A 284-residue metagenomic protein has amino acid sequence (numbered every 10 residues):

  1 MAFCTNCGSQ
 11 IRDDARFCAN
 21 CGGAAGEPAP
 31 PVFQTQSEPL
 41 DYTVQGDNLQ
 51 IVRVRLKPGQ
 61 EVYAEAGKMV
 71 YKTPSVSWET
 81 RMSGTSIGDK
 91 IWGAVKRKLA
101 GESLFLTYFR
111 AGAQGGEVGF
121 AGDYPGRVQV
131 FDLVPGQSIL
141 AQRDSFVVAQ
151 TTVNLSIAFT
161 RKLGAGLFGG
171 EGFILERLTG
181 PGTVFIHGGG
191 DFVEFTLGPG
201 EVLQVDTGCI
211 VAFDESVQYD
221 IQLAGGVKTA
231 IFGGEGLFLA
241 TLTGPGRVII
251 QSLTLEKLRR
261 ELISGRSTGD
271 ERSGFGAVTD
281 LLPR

Functional and structural regions predicted by a protein language model:
M1-P31: Cys/His-rich metal-coordination motifs, chiefly Zn-binding "fingers/knuckles"
P28-R284: Phosphate/adenylate-binding glycine loop and adjacent helical scaffold
